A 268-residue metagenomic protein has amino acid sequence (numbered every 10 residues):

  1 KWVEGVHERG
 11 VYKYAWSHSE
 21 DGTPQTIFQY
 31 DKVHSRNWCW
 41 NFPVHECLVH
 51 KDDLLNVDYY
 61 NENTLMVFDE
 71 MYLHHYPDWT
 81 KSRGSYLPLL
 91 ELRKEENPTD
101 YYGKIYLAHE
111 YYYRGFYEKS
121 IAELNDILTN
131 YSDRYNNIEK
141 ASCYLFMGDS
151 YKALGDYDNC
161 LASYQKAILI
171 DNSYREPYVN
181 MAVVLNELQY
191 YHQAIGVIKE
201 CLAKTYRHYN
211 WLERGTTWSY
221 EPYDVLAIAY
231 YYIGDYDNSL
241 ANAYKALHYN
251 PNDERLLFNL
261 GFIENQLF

Functional and structural regions predicted by a protein language model:
K1-A122, S132: Catalytic-site signature of metal-activated, phosphate-bearing donor transferases, centered on the GT-A/GT-A-like
R93-N97, L128-K140, T205-T216: Flexible helix-coil transition and linker loops at the boundaries of alpha-helical arrays
G103, N136-N137, C143, P177 (+3 more regions): TPR alpha-solenoid repeat register
